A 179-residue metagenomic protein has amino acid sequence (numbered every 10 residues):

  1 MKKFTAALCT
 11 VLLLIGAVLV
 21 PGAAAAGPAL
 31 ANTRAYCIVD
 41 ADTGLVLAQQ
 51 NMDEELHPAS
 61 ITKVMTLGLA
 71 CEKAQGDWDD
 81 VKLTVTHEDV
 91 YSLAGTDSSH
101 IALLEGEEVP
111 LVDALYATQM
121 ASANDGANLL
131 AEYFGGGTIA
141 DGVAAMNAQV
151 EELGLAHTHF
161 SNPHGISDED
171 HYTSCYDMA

Functional and structural regions predicted by a protein language model:
F4-A24: Sec-dependent N-terminal signal peptides of Gram-positive bacterial secreted proteins and lipoproteins
A25-Y176: Active-site-adjacent loops and short helices of periplasmic peptidoglycan-processing enzymes
A179: Acidic, His- and aromatic-enriched active-site or binding-groove loops in soluble protein domains that engage sugars
